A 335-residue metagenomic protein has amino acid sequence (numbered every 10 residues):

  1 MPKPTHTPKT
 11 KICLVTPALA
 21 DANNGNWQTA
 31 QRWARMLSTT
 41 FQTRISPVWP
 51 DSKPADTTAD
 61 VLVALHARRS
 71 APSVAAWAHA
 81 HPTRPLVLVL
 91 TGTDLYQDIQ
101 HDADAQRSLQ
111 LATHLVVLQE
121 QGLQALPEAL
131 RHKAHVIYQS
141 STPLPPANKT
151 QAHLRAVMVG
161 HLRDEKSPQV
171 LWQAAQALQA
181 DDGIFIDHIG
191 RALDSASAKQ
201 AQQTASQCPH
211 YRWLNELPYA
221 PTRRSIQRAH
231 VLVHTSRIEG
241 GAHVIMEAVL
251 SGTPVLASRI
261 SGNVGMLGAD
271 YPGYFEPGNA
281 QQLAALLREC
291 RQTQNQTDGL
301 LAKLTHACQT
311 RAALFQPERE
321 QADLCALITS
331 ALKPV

Functional and structural regions predicted by a protein language model:
G25-Q28, D298-S330: A charged, aromatic-enriched C-terminal amphipathic alpha-helix characteristic of glycosyltransferases across folds
Q110-A134, Y138-L144: A short, active-site helix/loop in glycosyltransferases that binds the activated sugar's phosphate group
N148-K166, W172-Q176, I186-I189: Conserved donor-binding/catalytic core segment of Leloir-type glycosyltransferases
F185-K199, N215: Glycosyltransferase donor-sugar binding loop
K199-L217: Nucleotide-activated donor-binding/catalytic signature segment of Leloir-type glycosyltransferases, i.e., the conserved
R237: Aromatic "clamp/platform" in nucleotide-sugar-dependent glycosyltransferases that forms part of the donor/acceptor
P254-A257: Short hydrophobic beta-strand element within catalytic cores of glycosyltransferases and related nucleotide-activated
A269-Q281, E289-N295: Conserved acidic donor-binding segment of nucleotide-sugar-dependent glycosyltransferases
